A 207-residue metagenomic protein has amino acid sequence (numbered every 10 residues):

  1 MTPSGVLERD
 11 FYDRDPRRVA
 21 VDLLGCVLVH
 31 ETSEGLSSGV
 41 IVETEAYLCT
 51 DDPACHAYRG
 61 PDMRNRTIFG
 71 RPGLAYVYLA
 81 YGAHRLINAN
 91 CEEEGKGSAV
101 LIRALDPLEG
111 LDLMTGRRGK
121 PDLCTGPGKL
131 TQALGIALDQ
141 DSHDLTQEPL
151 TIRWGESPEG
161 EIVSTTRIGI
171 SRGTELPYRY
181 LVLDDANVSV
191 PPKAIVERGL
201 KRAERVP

Functional and structural regions predicted by a protein language model:
T2-P207: Conserved, well-structured core segments that form or line functional sites
